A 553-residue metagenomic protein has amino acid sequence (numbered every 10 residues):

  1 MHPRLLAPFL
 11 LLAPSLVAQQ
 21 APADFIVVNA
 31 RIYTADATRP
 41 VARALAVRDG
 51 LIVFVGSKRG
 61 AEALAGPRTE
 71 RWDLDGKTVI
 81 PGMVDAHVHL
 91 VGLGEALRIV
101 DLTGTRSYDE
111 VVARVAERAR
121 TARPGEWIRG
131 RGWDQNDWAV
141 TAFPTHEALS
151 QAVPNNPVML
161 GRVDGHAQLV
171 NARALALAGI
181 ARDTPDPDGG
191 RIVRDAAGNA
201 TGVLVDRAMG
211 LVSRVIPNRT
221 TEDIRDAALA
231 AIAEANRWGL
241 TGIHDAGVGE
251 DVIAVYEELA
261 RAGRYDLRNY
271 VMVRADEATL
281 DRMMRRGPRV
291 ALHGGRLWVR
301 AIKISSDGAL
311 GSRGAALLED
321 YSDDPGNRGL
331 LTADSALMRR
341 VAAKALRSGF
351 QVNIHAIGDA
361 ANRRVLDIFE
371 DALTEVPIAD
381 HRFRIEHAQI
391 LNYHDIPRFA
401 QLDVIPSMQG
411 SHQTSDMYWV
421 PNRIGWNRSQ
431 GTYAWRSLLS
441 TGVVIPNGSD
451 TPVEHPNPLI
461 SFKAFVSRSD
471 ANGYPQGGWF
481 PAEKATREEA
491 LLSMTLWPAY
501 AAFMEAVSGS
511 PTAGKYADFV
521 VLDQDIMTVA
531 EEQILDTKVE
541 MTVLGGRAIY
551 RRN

Functional and structural regions predicted by a protein language model:
M1-A7: Bacterial N-terminal signal peptides that target proteins for export
F9-A18: Hydrophobic h-region of N-terminal signal peptides that target proteins for export in Gram-negative bacteria
Q20-V28, A37-R285, A291, R300 (+6 more regions): Divalent metal-binding segments
Y33-T34: Short solvent-exposed capping/turn motifs at the termini of beta-strands
R118, E234, Y500-A501, I549: Short alpha-helical functional segments enriched in proximate histidine and acidic residues
V290-L292, A400-D403: Structural alpha-helical segments in enzyme catalytic/regulatory domains
R296-G314, D403-T414: Non-cysteine beta-strand/loop elements that form the S-adenosyl-L-methionine
A342-N353, I357-F383, H387-A388, Y393-P397 (+3 more regions): His/Asp/Glu-enriched, well-ordered alpha-helical/loop segment that forms or immediately abuts the divalent-metal
